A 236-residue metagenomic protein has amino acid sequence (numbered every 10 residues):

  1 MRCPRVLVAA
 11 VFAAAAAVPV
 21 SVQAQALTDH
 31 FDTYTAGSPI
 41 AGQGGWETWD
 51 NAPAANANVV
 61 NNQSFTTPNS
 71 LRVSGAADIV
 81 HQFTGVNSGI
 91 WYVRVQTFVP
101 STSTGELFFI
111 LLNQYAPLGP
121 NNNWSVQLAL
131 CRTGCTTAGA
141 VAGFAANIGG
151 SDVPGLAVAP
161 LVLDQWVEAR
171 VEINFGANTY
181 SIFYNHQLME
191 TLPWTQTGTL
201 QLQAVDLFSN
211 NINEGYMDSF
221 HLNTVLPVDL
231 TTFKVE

Functional and structural regions predicted by a protein language model:
P19-S21: N-terminal signal peptide c-region/cleavage motif recognized by signal peptidases
F31, V93-V95, Q165-I173, Y180-I182: Short tryptophan-centered beta-strand motifs in secreted/extracellular beta-sheet-rich domains of glycan-recognition
S38-R72: Extracellular glycan-recognition surfaces and repeat-rich motifs
P68-A140: Secretory/extracellular carbohydrate-interaction modules and structurally similar beta-sandwich "look-alikes"
G143-E168: Short, aromatic/His-centered strand-loop micro-motif at the edge of beta-sheets
N185-Q203: Short, solvent-exposed beta-strand-to-loop segments that form ligand-recognition rims of beta-rich domains
S209-L222: Extracellular carbohydrate recognition
N223-E236: Residue-level detector of functionally pivotal "anchor" positions at catalytic/ligand-binding pockets or at interdomain
